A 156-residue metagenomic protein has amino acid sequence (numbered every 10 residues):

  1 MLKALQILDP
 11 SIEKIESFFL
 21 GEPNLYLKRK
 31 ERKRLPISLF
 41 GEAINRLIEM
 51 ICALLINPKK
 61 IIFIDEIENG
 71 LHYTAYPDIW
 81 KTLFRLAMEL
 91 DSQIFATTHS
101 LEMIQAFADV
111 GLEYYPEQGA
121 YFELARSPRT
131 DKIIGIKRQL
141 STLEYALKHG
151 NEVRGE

Functional and structural regions predicted by a protein language model:
M1-M50, L55-N57, I61, A125-E156: Phosphate-coordinating catalytic segments in nucleotide- and nucleic-acid-processing enzymes
R46-E49, D78-T82: Well-ordered alpha-helical segments embedded in enzymatic catalytic cores
D65-I67: Walker B catalytic acidic pair
K81-E156: C-terminal lobe/lid and adjacent interdomain/linker elements of RecA-like ASCE P-loop ATPase modules
